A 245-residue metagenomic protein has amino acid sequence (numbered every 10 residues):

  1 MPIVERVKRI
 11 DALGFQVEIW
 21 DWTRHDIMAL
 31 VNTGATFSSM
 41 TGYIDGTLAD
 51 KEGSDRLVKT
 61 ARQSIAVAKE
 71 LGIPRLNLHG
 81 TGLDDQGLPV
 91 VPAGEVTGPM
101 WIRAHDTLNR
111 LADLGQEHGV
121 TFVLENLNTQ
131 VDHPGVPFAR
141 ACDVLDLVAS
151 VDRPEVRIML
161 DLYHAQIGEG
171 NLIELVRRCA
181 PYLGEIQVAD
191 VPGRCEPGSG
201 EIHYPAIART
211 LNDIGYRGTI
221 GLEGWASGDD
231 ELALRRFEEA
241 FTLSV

Functional and structural regions predicted by a protein language model:
M1-D11, G72-P74, L83-L88, N109 (+2 more regions): Histidine-acidic metal/acid-base catalytic patches
M1-P74, G98-P99, H105, R153-E155 (+3 more regions): N-terminal pre-domain/capping segments
D11-L13, L48-D50, E95-T97, T129-Q130 (+2 more regions): A short, structure-level motif marking secondary-structure boundaries and short turns
D21-T23, Y43-D45, G80-D84, N126-Q130 (+3 more regions): Active-site-proximal loop/turn and secondary-structure-junction residues that shape catalytic pockets, frequently
S38, L124, L160: Active-site proximal beta-strand in glycosyltransferases
K51-R157, I167: Active-site acidic/histidine proton-transfer and metal-coordination neighborhood in alpha/beta enzyme cores
